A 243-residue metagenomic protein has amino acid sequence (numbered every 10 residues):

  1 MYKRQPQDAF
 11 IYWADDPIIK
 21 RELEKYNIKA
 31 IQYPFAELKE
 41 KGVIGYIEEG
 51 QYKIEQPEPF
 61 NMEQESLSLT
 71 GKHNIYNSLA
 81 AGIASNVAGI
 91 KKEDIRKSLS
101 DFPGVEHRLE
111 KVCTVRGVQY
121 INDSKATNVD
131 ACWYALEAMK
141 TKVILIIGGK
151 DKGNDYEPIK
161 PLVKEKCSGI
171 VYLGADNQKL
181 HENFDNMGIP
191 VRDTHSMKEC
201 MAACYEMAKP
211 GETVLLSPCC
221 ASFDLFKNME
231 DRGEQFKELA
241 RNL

Functional and structural regions predicted by a protein language model:
M1-Q5: Conserved small/polar residues in nucleotide/adenosyl-binding loops
P6, K25-I28, M139, K166 (+1 more regions): Short, structured coil segments at secondary-structure junctions
F10-A14, I146-I147, K166-A175: Short internal beta-strands
W13, L215-C219: Short beta-strands and strand-loop turn motifs
W13-S66, D101, V105-R108, V112: Extended acidic/charged loop-beta regions that coordinate divalent cations and stabilize anionic phosphate/carboxylate
M62-C167: Nucleotide phosphate-binding/pyrophosphate-handling subdomain across enzymes that bind or process nucleotide phosphates
E157-E212: C-terminal helical cap/extension that packs against the catalytic core of soluble nucleotide-cofactor enzymes
